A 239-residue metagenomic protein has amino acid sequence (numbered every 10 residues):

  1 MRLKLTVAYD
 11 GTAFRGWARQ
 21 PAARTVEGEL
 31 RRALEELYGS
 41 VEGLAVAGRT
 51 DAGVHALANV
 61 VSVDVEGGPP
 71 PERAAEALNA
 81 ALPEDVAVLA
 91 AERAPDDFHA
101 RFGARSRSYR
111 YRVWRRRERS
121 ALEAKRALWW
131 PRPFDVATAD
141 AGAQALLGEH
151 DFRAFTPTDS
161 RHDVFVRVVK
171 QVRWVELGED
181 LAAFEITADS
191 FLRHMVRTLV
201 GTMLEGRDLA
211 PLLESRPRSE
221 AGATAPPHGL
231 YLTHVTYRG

Functional and structural regions predicted by a protein language model:
M1-G239: Structured-RNA-binding interfaces characteristic of tRNA pseudouridine synthases
